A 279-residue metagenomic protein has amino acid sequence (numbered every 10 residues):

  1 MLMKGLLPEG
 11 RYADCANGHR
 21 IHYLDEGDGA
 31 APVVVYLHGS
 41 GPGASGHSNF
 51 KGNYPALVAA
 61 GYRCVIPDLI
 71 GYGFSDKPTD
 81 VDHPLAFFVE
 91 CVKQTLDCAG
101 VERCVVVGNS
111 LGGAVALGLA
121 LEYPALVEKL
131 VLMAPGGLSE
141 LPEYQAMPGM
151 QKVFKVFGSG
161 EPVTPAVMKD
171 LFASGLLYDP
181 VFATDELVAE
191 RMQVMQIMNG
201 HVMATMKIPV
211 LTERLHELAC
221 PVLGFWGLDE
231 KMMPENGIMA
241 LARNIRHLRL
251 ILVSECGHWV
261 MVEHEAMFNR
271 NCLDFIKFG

Functional and structural regions predicted by a protein language model:
M1-I21: N-terminal cap/lid segment of alpha/beta-hydrolase-fold proteins
H19-F74: Conserved HGGG/HGGXW glycine-rich cap/lid loop of the alpha/beta-hydrolase fold
L24, Y54, A59, I66-V107 (+1 more regions): Active-site loop/oxyanion-hole signature of alpha/beta-hydrolase fold enzymes
G108, G112, A116: Gly/Ala-rich beta-loop-alpha elbow adjacent to hydrolase catalytic centers
L117, L121, E128-E161: Flexible "cap/lid" loop of the alpha/beta hydrolase fold
A146, E161-C220: Conserved alpha/beta-hydrolase catalytic His-Asp/Glu region
E217-C256: Conserved loop-alpha-helix segment in the C-terminal half of the alpha/beta-hydrolase fold that carries the catalytic
L248-G279: Catalytic active-site module of serine/aspartate enzymes centered on a nucleophile-bearing elbow/loop
